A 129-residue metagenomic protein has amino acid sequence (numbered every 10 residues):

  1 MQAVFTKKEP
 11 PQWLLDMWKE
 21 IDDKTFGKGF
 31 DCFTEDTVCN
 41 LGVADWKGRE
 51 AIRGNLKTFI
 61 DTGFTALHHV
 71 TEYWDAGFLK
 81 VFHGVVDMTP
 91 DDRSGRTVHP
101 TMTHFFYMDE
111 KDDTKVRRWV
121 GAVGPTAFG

Functional and structural regions predicted by a protein language model:
M1-G27, D31-C32: Short, low-complexity N-terminal intrinsically disordered segments enriched in polar/charged residues
Q2, G54-G129: A beta-strand edge to alpha-helix "cap/lid" segment located at domain peripheries
W13, I52-N55: C-terminal ligand-sensing/allosteric alpha-helical core of TetR-family HTH transcriptional regulators
F26-D36, M108, W119-G121: A general secondary-structure boundary signal
K28, E50-A51: An acidic, carboxylate-rich microenvironment
C32, D36-K47, F59-T62: A short gly/proline-enriched turn/hairpin at secondary-structure junctions
